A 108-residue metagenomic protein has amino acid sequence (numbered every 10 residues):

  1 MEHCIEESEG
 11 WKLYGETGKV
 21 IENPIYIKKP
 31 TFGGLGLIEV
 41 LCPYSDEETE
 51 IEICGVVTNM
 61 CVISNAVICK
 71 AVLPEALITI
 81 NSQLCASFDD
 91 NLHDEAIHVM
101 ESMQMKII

Functional and structural regions predicted by a protein language model:
M1-E50: Active-site alpha/beta core segments
K12, E39, S64, N91-E95: Generic recognition of short, well-ordered alpha-helical segments
T31-L35, N59, C85-S87: Short, catalytically relevant binding-site loops at active-site mouths
E50-C61, I80-C85: Glycine-rich anion-binding loop/nest that anchors nucleotide
C61-L73: Histidine-anchored nucleotide/phosphate-binding helix
I68, D90-L92, H98-E101: Catalytic cores of soluble, metal-dependent hydrolases
L77-H93: Short, flexible loop segments at boundaries between secondary-structure elements
M100-I108: A glycine-rich helix N-cap at a beta->alpha junction
